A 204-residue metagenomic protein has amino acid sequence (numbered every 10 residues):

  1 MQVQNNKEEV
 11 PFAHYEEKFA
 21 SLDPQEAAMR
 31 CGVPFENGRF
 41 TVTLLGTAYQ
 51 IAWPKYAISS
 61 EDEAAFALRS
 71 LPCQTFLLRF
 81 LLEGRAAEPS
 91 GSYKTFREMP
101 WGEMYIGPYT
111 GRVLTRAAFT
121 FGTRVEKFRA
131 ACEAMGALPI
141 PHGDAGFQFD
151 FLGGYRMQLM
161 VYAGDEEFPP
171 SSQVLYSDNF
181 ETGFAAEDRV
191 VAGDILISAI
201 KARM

Functional and structural regions predicted by a protein language model:
M1-G38, C73, F80-M135: Short Lys/Arg-enriched alpha/beta "domain-start" segment
M1-K18, N37, K55-A57, L175-S177 (+4 more regions): Charge-rich alpha-helical segments
A27-W53, L138-A163: Amphipathic, interaction-prone secondary-structure segments
T47-T75, Y162-E187: Intrinsically disordered, low-complexity regulatory segments enriched in Ser/Thr/Pro and charged residues
E63, A67, A118, A145 (+1 more regions): Short, charged/polar micro-motifs that form catalytic or ligand-binding hotspots
F66-P89, S177-M204: Ampiphathic alpha-helical segments that act as solvent-exposed interaction surfaces
G122-T182: Conserved binding-pocket/active-site segment within a compact domain
